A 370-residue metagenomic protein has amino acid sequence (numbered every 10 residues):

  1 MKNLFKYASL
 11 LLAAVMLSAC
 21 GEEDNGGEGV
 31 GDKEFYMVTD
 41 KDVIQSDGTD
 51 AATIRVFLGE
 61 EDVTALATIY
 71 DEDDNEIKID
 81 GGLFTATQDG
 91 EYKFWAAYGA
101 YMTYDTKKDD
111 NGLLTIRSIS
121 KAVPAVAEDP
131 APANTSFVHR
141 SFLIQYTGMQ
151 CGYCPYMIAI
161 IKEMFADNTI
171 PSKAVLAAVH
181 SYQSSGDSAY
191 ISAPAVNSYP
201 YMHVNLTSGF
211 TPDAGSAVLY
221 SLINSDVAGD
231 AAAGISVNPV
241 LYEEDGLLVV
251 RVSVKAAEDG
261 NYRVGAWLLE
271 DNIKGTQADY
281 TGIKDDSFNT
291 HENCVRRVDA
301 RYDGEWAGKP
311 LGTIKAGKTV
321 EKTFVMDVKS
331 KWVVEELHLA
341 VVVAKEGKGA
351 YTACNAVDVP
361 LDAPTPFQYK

Functional and structural regions predicted by a protein language model:
M1-D47, M102-E128, F367-K370: Bacterial Sec-dependent N-terminal signal peptides
D42-D50, L241-D245: Short, solvent-exposed loop/linker segments at the N-terminal edge of repeated beta-sheet extracellular domains
V56, E61-N75, M202-V204: Change to "...patches in solvent-exposed regions of secreted, membrane-anchored, or virion-exposed structural
G82-E91: Solvent-exposed segments in extracellular or luminal domains encompassing
G90-A100: Append "Rare intracellular matches occur via the same short Y/T/C beta-strand/loop motifs
G99-D105, G347-K348: Short, solvent-exposed loop/turn segments at the edges of extracellular beta-sandwich modules
P132-N168, S172: Local sequence-structure signature of Cys/Sec-based thiol-disulfide redox active-site neighborhoods
V175-K370: Short, conserved sequence motifs used for protein processing/export or organelle targeting and for catalysis
